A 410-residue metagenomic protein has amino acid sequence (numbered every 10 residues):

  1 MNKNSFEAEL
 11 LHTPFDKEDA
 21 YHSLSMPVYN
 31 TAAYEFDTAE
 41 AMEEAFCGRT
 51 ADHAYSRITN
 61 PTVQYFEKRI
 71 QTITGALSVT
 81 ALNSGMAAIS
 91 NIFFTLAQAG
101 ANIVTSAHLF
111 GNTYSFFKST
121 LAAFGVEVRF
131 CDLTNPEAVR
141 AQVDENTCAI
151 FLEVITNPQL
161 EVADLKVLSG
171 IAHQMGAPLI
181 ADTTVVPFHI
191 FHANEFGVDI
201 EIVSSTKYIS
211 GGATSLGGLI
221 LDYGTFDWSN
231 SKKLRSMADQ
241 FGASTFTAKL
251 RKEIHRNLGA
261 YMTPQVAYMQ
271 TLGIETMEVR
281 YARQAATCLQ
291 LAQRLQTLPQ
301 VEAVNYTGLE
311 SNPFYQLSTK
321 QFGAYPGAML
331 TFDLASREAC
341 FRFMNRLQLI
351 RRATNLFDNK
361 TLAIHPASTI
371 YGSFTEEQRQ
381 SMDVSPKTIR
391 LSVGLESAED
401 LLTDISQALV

Functional and structural regions predicted by a protein language model:
M1-Y29, I220: Short conserved active-site loop signatures built around small residues
L10-D16, S78-P299: Conserved PLP-enzyme active-site core in the AAT-like
A33, T38-S90, N112-S119: Conserved N-terminal alpha-helix of the aminotransferase class I/II PLP-enzyme fold
A33, Y223-F226, L334-E338: Short loop segments at secondary-structure junctions
T50, A267, I274, Y325-M329 (+1 more regions): Short, solvent-exposed beta-strand edge segments and adjacent coil->beta transition regions
G100, K118-S119, E127, E145 (+3 more regions): PLP-dependent enzyme catalytic core of the Aspartate aminotransferase-like
L221, T331-D333, S392-G394: Short hydrophobic/aromatic beta-strand micro-patches that form the beta-sheet surface supporting nucleotide- or nucleic
L258-A260, T276, Y281-R283, C288-K360 (+1 more regions): Conserved small-domain helix->loop->beta segment predominantly found in fold-type I
